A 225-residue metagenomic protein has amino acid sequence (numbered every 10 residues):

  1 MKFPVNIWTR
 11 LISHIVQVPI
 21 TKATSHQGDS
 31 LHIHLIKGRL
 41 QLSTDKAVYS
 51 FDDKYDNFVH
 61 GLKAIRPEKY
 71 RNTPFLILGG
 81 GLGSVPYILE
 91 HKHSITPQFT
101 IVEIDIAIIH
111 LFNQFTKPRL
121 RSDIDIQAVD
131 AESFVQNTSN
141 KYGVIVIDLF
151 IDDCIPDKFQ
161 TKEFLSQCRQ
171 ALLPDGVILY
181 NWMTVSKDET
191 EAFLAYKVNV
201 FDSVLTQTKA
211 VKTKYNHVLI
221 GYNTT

Functional and structural regions predicted by a protein language model:
K2-I77, G81-H93, I108: Class I S-adenosylmethionine
Q41, V146, L179: Short hydrophobic-acidic sequence motifs that mark active-site Asp/Glu residues
K46-V48, D130, L205: Short, well-ordered turn and helix-capping elements at secondary-structure junctions
A47-Y49, F150-D153, T184-S186: A short, flexible beta-alpha/helix-coil linker loop
D52, Q136, T190: Short acidic, gly/pro-rich beta-turn/loop elements at beta-sheet edges and active-site/ligand-binding grooves
V59, K63-P174, K214-N216: The AdoMet/dcAdoMet-binding core of the Class I SAM-like
P156-T225: C-terminal substrate-binding/active-site "lid" region of AdoMet-derived donor-dependent transferases
